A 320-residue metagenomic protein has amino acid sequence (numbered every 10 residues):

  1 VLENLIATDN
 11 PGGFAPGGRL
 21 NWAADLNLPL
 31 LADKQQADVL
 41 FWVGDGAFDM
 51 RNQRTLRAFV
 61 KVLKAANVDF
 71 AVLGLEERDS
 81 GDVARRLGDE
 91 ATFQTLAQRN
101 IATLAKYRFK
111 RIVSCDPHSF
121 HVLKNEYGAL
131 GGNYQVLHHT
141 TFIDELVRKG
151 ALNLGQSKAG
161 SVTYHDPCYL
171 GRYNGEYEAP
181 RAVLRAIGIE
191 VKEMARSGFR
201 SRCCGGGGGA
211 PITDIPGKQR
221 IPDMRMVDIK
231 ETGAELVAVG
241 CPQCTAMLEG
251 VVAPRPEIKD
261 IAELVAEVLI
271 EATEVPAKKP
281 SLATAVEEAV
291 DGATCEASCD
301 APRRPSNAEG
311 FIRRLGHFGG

Functional and structural regions predicted by a protein language model:
V1-V122, E126-Y127, V286-G320: Iron-sulfur-cluster electron-transfer modules
K34-A37, A65-D69, A102-R108, G128-Q135 (+4 more regions): Iron-sulfur (Fe-S) cluster-binding modules
G44-F48, E76-G88, V113-V122, H165-N174 (+3 more regions): Local cysteine-cluster metal-coordination motifs and their immediate loop/turn environment, predominantly Fe-S cluster
N52-T55, G175-P180: Residues at alpha-helix caps and immediate loop-helix transition turns in enzyme cores, especially N- and C-cap
G74-E76, H139-T140, A195, A262: Residues at the C-termini of beta-strands that transition into short coil/loop
R78-D79, F142-V147, F199-S201, L264-L269: A short acidic, often aromatic-flanked loop/helix-cap motif at beta-alpha or helix-coil junctions that lines enzyme
Q94-N100, F142-K149: Active-site glycine-rich loop that binds ribose-phosphate moieties when present
K124, G131-L137, T141-E145: FNR/FR-type flavoprotein reductase catalytic core
